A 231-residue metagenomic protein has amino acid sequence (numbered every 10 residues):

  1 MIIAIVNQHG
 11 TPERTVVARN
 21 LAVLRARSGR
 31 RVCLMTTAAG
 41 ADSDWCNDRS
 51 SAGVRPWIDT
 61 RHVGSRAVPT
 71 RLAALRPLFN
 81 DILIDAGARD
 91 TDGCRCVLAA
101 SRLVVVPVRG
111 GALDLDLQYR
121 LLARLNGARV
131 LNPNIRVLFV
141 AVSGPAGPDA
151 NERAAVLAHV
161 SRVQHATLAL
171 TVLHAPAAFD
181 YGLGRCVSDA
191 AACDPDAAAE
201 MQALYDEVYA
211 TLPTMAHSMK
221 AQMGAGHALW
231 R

Functional and structural regions predicted by a protein language model:
I2-P12, R19-R95, A99, L131 (+1 more regions): P-loop/Walker-type NTP enzyme "switch/lid" segment
Q8, T37, R109, V142-G144: Cofactor-binding loop segments of dinucleotide-utilizing enzymes, especially the Rossmann-like FAD- and NAD(P)+-binding
C33-L34, I84, V106, F139-A141: Structural beta-sheet core signal
G87, S101-R120: Conserved Switch II/interswitch segment of TRAFAC-class P-loop GTPases
Q118-P133: Conserved C-terminal guanine-recognition region of P-loop GTPase G domains, centered on the G4
S143-A150, A154-D189: Beta-strand-loop-alpha "switch" segments that mediate conformational coupling across diverse proteins
C186-R231: NTP-binding/hydrolysis catalytic cores, primarily Walker-type P-loop NTPases
